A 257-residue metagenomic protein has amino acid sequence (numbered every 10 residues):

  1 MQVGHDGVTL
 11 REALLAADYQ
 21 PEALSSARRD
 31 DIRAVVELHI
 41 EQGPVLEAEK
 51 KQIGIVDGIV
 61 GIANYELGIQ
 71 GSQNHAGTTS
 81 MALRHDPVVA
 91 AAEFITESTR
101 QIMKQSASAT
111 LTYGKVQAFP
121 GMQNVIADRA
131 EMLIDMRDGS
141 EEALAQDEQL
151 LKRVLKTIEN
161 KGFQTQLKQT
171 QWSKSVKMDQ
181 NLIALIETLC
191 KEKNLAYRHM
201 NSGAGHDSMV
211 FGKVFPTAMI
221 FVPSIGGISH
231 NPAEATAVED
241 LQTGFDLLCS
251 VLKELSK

Functional and structural regions predicted by a protein language model:
M1-E141: Midchain, well-structured core segments that form catalytic/ion-binding scaffolds
A23-R28, Q169, Y197-G203: Short catalytic/ligand-gating loop segments at beta-alpha or beta-beta junctions within enzyme catalytic domains
I102-L111, I158-Q164, C190-A196: Short secondary-structure junctions
T112-G121, L133-G139, Q164-I183, M209: A short beta-alpha structural unit
V125, A143-D147, Y197-H199, S229-H230: Extended hydrophobic-aromatic, low-complexity segments
Q146-K156: Short amphipathic alpha-helices in soluble, non-transmembrane regions that often serve as interface/regulatory elements
Y197-L247: Zn-dependent metallopeptidase/amidohydrolase metal-coordination segment
L247-L255: C-terminal alpha-helix
